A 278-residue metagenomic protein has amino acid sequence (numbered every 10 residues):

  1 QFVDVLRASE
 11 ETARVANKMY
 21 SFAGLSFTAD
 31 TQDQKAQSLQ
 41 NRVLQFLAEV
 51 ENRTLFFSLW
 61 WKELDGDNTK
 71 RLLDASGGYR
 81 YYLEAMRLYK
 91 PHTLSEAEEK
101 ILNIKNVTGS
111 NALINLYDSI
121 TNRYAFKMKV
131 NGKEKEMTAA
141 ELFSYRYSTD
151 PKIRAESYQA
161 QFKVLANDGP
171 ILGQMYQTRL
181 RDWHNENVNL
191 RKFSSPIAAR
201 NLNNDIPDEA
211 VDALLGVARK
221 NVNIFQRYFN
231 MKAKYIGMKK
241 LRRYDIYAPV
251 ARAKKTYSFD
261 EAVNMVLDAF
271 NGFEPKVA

Functional and structural regions predicted by a protein language model:
Q1-F273: A well-structured
K276-A278: Short, intrinsically disordered, charge-balanced linker/junction segments flanking boundaries in proteins
